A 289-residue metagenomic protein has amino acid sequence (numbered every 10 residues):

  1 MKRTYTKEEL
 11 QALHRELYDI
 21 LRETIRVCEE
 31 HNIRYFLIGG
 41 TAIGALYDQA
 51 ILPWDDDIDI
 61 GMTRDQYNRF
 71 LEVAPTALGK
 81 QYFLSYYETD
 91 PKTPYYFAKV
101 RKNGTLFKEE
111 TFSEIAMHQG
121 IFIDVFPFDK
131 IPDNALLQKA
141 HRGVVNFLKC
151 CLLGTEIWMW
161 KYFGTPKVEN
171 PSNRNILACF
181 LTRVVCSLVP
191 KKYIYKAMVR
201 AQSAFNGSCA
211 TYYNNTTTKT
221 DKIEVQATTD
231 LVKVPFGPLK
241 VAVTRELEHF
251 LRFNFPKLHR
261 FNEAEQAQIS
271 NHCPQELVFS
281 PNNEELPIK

Functional and structural regions predicted by a protein language model:
Y5-E29, L71-D133, L153-K289: Conserved catalytic core of two-metal-ion nucleotidyltransferases
I25-I58, M62, Y67-N68, Q226 (+2 more regions): Active-site nucleotide-donor binding segment shared across nucleotidyl transfer reactions
A135-A140: A short secondary-structure junction signal
R142-N146: Short, His- and charge-rich active-site/binding loops that engage polyanionic ligands
K149-C150: Mobile amphipathic helical/loop "lid" adjacent to a hydrophobic cofactor/ligand pocket
